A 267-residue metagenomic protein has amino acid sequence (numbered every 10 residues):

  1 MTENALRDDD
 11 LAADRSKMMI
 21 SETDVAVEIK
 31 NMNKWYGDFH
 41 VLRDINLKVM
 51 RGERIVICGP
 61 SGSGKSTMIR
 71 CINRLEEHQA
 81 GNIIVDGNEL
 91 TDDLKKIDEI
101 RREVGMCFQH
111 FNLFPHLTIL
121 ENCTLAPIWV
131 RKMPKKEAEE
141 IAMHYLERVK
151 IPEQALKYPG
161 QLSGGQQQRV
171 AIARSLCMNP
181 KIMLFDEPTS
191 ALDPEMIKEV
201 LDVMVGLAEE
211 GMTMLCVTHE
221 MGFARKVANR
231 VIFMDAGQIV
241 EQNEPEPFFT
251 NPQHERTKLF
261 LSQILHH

Functional and structural regions predicted by a protein language model:
M1-E3, S66, P188, R256: Intrinsically disordered/low-complexity terminal segments and short unstructured peptides
M1-N33, H267: ABC-family P-loop ATPase nucleotide-binding domain
E3-N4, Q242, E246-H267: C-terminal boundary and immediately downstream tail of ABC-type ATPase nucleotide-binding domains
E22-P245: ABC family nucleotide-binding domain
